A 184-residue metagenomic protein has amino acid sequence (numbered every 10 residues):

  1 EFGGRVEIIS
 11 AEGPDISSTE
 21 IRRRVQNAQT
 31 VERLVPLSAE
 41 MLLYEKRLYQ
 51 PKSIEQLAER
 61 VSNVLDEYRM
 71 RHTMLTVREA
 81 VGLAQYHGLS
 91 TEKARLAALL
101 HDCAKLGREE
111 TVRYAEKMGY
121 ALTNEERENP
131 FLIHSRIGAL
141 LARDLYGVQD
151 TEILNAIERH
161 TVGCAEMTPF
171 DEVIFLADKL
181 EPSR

Functional and structural regions predicted by a protein language model:
E1-K52: Classical nucleotidyltransferase
V6-E7, R24-V25, V64-D66, T123-E125: A short, structure-level motif marking secondary-structure boundaries and short turns
V31, Y68, P130: Conserved acidic
M41-R71: Phosphate/pyrophosphate-recognition segments in soluble nucleotide-handling domains
E59-V64, H72, V81-R184: Divalent metal-dependent catalytic cores for phosphoryl transfer on phosphate-bearing substrates
